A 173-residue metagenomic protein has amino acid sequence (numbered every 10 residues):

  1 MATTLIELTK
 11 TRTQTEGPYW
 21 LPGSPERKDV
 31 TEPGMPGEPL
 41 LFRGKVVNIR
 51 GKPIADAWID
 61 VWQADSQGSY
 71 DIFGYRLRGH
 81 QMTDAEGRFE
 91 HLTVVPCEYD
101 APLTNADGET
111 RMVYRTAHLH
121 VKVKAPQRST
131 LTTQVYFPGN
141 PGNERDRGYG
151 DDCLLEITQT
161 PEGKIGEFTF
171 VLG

Functional and structural regions predicted by a protein language model:
A2-G173: Beta-strand-dominated extracellular/periplasmic modules and repeats in secreted or surface-exposed proteins
